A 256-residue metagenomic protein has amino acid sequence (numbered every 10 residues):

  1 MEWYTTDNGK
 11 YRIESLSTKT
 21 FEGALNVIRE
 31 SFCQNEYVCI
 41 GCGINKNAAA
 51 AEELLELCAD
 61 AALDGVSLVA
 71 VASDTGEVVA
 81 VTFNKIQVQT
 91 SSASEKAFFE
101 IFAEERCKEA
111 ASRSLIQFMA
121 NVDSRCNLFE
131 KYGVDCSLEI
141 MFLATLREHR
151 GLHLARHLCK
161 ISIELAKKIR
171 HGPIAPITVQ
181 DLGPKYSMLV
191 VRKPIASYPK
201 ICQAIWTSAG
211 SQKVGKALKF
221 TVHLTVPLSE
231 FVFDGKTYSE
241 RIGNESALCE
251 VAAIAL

Functional and structural regions predicted by a protein language model:
M1-L57, A62-N121, R125-L128: Short amphipathic alpha-helix that is part of the acyltransferase structural core
A24, L68-A70, N84, I140-L143 (+4 more regions): Structural signal for hydrophobic/aromatic residues that build the beta-strand cores of folded beta-sheet domains
C39, E77-L152, I174-R192, L224-A247: Conserved acyl-donor/pantetheine-binding loop and adjacent beta-alpha core of acyl/acetyltransferases and related
G65, S246-V251: Short hydrophobic/aromatic beta-strand or adjacent loop that forms the aromatic wall/cage of a ligand/substrate-binding
G151-C159: Glycine-rich acyl-CoA binding loop
H171, K216-V226: Conserved acetyl-CoA-binding loop of GNAT-fold acetyltransferases
P199-V214: C-terminal, well-structured subdomains that either form a transmembrane helix-short loop-helix hairpin in multi-pass
